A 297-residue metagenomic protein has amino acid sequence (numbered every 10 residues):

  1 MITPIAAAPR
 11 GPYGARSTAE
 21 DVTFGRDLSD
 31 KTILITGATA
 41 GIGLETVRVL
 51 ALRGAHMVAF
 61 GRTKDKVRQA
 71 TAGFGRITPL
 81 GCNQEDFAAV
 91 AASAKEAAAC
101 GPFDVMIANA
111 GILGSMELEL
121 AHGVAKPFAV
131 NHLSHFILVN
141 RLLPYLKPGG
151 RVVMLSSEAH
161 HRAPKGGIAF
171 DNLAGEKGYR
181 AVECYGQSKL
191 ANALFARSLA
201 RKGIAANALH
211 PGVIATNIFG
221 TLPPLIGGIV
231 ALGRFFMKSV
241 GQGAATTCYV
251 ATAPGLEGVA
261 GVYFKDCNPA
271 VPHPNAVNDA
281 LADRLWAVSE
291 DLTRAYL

Functional and structural regions predicted by a protein language model:
I2-P4, P9-G220, L292-L297: Rossmann-fold NAD(P)H-dependent dehydrogenase/reductase core
A6-Y13, S188, A208, A231-A270 (+1 more regions): C-terminal helical subdomain
T39, K66-Q69, G81, I229-V240 (+1 more regions): Extended hydrophobic/aromatic segments used for targeting, binding, or gating
P148, R201, P224, A253-L256: Short, well-ordered loop/turn and helix-capping segments at boundaries between secondary-structure elements and domains
F170-G178, P223-A231, C267-N268: Short glycine/proline- and charge-enriched loop/turn segments that cap or connect secondary-structure elements
S198, T246-Y249, V288: Generic recognition of well-ordered alpha-helical segments
N275-L297: C-terminal amphipathic/interface module of NAD(P)-dependent oxidoreductases and related NAD-binding regulators
